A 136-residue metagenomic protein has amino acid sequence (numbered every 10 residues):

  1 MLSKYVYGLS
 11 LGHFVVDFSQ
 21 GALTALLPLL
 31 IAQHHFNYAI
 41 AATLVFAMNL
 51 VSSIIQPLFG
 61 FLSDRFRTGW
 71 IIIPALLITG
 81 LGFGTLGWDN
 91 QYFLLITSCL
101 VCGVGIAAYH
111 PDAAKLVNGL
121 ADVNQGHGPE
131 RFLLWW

Functional and structural regions predicted by a protein language model:
K4-N37: Helix-loop boundary and gating motifs at the non-cytosolic
G8-L9, F93-C99: Short hydrophobic/alpha-helical segments at membrane-entry points of transmembrane helices in Major Facilitator
V16, V45-S52, C102-G103, F132-W136: Structural signature of transmembrane alpha-helices in multi-pass secondary transporters
G21, N49-P57: Residue-level signature of mid-helix packing/kink "hotspots" within the transmembrane helices of 12-pass Major
Q33-H34, R65, L116-A121: Helix-to-coil boundary motifs at intracellular loop junctions of multi-pass secondary transporters
N37-V45, P129: Juxtamembrane helix-start elements in MFS-like secondary transporters
I54-F93: Conserved MFS/SLC helix-loop-helix module at the cytosolic interface between two early adjacent transmembrane helices
S98-W136: Cytoplasmic helix-loop-helix junction between adjacent transmembrane helices in 12-TM secondary transporters
